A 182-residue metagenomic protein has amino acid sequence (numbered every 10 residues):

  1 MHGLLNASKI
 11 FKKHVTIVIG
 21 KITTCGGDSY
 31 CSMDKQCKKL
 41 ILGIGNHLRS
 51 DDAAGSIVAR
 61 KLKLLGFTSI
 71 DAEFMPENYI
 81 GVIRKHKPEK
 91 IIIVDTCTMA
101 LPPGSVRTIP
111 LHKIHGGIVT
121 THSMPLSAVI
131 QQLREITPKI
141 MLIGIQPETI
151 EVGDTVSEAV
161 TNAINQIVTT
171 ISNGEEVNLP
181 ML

Functional and structural regions predicted by a protein language model:
H2-E148, D154-L182: N-terminal catalytic or cofactor-binding beta/alpha core of small enzyme domains
